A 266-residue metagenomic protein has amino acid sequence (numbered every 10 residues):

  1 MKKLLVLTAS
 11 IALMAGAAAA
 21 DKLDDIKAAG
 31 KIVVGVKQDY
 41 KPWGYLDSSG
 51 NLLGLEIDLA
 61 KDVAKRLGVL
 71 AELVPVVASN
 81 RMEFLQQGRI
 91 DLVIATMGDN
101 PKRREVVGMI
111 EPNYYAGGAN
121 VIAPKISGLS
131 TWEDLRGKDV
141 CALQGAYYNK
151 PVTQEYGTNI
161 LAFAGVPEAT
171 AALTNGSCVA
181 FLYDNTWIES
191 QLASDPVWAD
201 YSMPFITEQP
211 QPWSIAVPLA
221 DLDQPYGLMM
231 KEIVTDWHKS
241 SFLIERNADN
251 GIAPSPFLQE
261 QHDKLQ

Functional and structural regions predicted by a protein language model:
D21, V69-L73, V77-S79, M97-G157: A conserved helix-loop-strand patch within extracytoplasmic ligand-binding domains of the periplasmic binding
D21-T96: Extracytoplasmic small-molecule ligand-binding "clamshell" domains of the periplasmic binding protein/Venus flytrap
L46, A60-V69, W132, G145-G165 (+2 more regions): Ligand-binding cleft/hinge of the Venus flytrap
D58-R66, I126-L129, E133, K138-D139 (+3 more regions): Extended ligand-binding regions for polar small-molecule ligands
E72-E83, S127, Y147, L161-N175 (+1 more regions): Short helix-initiation/N-cap motifs at beta->coil->alpha
E83, M97-E105, P151-Q154, V179-P210: A ligand-binding cleft/hinge motif common to bilobed small-molecule-binding domains
Y115-A123, A193-K231, A253-Q266: Periplasmic-binding protein-like
Y147-F163, A199-P204, K231-Q266: Ligand-binding clefts/hinges and TM-proximal coupling segments of bilobed small-molecule sensing domains
